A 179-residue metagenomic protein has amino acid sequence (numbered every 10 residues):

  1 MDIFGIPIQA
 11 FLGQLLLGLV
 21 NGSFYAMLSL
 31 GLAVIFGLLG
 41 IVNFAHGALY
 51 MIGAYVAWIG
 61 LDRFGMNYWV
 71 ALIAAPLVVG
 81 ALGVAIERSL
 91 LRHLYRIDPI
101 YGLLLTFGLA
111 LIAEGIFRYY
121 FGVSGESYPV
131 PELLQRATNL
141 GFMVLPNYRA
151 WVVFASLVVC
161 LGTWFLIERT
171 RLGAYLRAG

Functional and structural regions predicted by a protein language model:
M1-L39, A45-G179: Small-residue-rich transmembrane alpha-helical segments that form helix-helix packing/gating elements in polytopic
